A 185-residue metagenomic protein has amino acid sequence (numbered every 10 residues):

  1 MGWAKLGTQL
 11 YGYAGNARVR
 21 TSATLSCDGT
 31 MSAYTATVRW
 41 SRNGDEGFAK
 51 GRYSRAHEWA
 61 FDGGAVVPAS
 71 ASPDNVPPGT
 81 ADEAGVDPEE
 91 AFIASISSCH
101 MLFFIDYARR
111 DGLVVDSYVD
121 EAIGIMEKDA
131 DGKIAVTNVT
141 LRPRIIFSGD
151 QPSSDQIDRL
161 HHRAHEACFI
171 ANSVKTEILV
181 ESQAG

Functional and structural regions predicted by a protein language model:
G12-A17: Short hydrophobic alpha-helical segments enriched in small aliphatic residues
R18-S22: Compositionally biased, low-complexity segments
A23-A94, F103-G185: Extended beta-strand/beta-hairpin segments
